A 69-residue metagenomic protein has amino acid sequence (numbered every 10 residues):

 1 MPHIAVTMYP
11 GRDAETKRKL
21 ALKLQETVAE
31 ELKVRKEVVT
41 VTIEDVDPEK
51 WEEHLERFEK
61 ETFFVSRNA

Functional and structural regions predicted by a protein language model:
P2-A69: A domain-level signal for the structural core that forms small-molecule/cofactor-binding pockets and catalytic centers
